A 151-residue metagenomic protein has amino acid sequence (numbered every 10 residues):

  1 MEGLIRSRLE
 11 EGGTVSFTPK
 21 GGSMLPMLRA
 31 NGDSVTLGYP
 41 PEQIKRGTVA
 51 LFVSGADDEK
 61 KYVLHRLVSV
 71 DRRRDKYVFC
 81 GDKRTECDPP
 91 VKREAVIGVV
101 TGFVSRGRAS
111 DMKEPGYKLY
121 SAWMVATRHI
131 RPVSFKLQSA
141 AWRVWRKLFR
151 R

Functional and structural regions predicted by a protein language model:
E2-T85: Feature for secretory/organellar precursors and membrane-associated catalytic proteins
E11, G102, R106, R143 (+1 more regions): A structural signal for alpha-helix termini and helix-coil/disorder junctions
L28, G32, G55-D58, F103 (+2 more regions): Short amphipathic alpha-helical patches
V70-Y120: Aromatic- and Lys/Arg-enriched surface recognition patch
D111-R151: Membrane-proximal basic amphipathic "stem/tether" segments
